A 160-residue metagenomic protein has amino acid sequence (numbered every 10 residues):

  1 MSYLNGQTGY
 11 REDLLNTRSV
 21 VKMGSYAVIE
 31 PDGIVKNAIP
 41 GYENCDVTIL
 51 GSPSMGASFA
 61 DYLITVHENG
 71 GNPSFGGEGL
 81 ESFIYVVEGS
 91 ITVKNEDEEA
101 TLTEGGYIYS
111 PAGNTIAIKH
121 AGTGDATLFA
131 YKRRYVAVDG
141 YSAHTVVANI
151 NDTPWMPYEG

Functional and structural regions predicted by a protein language model:
M1-C45, D61: Transition-metal
Y3-Q7, A121-G160: Double-stranded beta-helix
I34-P73, P154-G160: A short glycine-rich, His/Asp/Glu-containing loop-to-beta-strand
T65-H67, G76-V93: Short, conserved beta-strand element in jelly-roll/cupin
E68, T92-E96, A100, I118-H120: Long compositionally biased, domain-poor regions of proteins
N72-E78, K119-H120: Short histidine-centered beta-strand/loop micro-motifs that create catalytic or ligand/metal-coordination sites
F83, E96-G113: Short acidic-glycine-tyrosine-enriched beta hairpin
